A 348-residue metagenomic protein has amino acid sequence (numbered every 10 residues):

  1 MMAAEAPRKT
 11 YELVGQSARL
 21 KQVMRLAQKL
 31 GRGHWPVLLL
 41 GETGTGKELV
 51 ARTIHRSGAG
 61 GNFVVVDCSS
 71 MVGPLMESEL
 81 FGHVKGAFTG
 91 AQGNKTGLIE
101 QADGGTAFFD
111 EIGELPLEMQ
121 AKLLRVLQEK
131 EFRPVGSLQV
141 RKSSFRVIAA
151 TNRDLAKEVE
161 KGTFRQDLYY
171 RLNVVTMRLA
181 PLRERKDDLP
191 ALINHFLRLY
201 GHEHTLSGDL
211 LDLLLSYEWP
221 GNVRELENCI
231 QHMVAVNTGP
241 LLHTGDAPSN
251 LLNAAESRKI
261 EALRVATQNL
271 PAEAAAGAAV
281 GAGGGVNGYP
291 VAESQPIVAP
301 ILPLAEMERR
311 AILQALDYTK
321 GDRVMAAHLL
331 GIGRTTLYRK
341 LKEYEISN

Functional and structural regions predicted by a protein language model:
M1-E12, Q16-K21, A51, H55-G61 (+2 more regions): Nucleotide-binding/hydrolysis machinery
E12, R19, R25-T89, E100-P116 (+2 more regions): Conserved post-Walker A coupling segment in P-loop NTPases
V23, T45, V66, L80 (+13 more regions): Conserved RecA-like P-loop NTPase ATPase core
H34, N152-R153, N222, G321-D322: Short loop-to-helix capping motifs
V37, F63, F132, F145-I148: Hydrophobic/aliphatic anchor position in the core parallel beta-sheet of P-loop NTPase nucleotide-binding domains
V37, G46-K47, Q268-N348: Bacterial C-terminal helix-turn-helix
V50, D67, L75-E79, V84-A87 (+13 more regions): Helical "lid/switch" subdomain of P-loop NTPase nucleotide-binding domains
